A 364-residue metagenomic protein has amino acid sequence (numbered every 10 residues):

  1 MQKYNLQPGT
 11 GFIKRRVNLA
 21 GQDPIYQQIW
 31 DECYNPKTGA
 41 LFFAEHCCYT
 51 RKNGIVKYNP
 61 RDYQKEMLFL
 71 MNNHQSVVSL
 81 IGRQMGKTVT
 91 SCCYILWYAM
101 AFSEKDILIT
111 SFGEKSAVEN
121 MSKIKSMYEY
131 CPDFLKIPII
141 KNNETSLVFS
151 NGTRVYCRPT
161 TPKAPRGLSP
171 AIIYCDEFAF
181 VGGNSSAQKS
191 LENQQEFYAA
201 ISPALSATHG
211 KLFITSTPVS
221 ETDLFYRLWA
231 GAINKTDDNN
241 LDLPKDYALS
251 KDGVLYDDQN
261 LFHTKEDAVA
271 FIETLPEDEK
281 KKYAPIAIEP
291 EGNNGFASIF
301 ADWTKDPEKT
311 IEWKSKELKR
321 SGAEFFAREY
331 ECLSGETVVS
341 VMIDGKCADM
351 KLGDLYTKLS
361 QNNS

Functional and structural regions predicted by a protein language model:
M1-E336, V341-D344, D349-M350, K358-S364: Phosphate/NTP-binding elements of NTP-utilizing enzymes
